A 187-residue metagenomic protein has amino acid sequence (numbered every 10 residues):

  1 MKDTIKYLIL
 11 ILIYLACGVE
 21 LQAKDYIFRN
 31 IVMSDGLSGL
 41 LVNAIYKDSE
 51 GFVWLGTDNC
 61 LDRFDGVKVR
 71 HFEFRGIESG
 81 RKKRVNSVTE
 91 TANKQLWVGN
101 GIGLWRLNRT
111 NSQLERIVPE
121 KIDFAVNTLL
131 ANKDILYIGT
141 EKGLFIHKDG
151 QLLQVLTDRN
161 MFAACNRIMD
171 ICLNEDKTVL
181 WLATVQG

Functional and structural regions predicted by a protein language model:
M1-G187: Carboxylate-rich, polar loop motifs that coordinate divalent cations or form catalytic acidic clusters
